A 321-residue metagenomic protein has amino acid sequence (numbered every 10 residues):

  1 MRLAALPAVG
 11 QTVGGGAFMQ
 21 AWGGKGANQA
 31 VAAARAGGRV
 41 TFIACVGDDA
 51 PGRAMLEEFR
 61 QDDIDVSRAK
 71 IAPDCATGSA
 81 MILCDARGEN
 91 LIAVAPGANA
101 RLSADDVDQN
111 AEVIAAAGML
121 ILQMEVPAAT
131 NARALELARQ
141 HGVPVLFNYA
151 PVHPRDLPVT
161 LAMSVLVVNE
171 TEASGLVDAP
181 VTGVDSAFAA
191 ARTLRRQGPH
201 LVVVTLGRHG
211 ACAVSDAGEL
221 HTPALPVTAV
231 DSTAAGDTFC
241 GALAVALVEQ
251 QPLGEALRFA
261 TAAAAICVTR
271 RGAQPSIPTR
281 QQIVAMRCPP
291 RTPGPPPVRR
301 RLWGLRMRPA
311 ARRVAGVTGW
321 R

Functional and structural regions predicted by a protein language model:
M1-C45, A50-I64, T228-V230, G294 (+3 more regions): Glycine-rich phosphate/adenosyl-contacting loop at the front of the ribokinase-like
A17, I43-D48, S67-T77, N148-A150 (+1 more regions): Beta-strand->loop->alpha-helix junctions that form or flank phosphate-binding loops in nucleotide-handling enzymes
V31, S79-L83, L91-I92, G210-V214: Short beta-strand scaffold segments in enzyme catalytic cores
C45, S67-A72, I82-M119, M124: Conserved phosphate-binding/catalytic loop of the ribokinase/pfkB sugar-kinase fold
D63, A100-D105, V145-V152: Short gly/ser/thr-rich secondary-structure transition/capping motifs
V113, G118-A189, H200, R208-A211: Conserved beta-alpha-beta core of the PfkB/ribokinase-like small-molecule kinase fold
H153-A162, A179, V184-V314, W320: Conserved phosphate-binding/catalytic region of the ribokinase-like
